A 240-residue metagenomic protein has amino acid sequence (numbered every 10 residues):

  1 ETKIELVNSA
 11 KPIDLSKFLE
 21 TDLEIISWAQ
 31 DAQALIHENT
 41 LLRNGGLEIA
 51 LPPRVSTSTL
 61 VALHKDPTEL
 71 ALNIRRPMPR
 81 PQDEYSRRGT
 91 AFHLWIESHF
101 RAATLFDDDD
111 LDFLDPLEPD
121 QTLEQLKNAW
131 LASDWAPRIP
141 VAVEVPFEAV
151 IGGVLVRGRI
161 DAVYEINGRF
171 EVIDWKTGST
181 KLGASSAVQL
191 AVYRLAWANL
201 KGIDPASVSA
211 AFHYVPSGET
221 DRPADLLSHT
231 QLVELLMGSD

Functional and structural regions predicted by a protein language model:
E1-A102, P137: C-terminal, charged and often intrinsically disordered regions of DNA end-processing helicases and nucleases
V55, D66, D83, R87-W95 (+7 more regions): Generic recognition of stable, solvent-exposed alpha-helical segments in well-folded globular domains
V61, S86, F147-L200: Non-catalytic protein-protein interaction segments used by genome-maintenance enzymes to assemble and couple activities
R75-V150: A non-catalytic, helix-rich entry segment at domain boundaries
R76, K176-S179, Y214: A short beta-strand motif that forms part of the nucleic acid-binding face of small beta-barrel RNA-binding folds
R80-Q82, T180-A184, R222: A generic structural signal for short coil/turn motifs at secondary-structure boundaries
L126, L182, A196-D240: Metal-dependent nuclease catalytic regions and adjoining charged, substrate-binding loops involved in nucleic-acid end
